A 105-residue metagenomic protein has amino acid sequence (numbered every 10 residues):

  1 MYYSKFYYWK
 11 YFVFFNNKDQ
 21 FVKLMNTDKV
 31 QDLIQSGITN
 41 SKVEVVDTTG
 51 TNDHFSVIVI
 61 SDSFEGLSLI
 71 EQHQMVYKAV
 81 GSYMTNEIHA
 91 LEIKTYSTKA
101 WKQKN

Functional and structural regions predicted by a protein language model:
V13-F14: Hydrophobic alpha-helical signal peptides and transmembrane signal-/tail-anchor segments that drive secretory-pathway
D19-S41: N-proximal, solvent-exposed amphipathic alpha-helical segments enriched in charged/polar residues
V30, I34, I70-M84: Short, non-transmembrane amphipathic alpha-helical segments
N40-S56: Short edge beta-strands and adjacent turn/loop segments
I58-E71: A short interface-forming secondary-structure element
K78-N105: C-terminal structural segments of small proteins and small subunits
